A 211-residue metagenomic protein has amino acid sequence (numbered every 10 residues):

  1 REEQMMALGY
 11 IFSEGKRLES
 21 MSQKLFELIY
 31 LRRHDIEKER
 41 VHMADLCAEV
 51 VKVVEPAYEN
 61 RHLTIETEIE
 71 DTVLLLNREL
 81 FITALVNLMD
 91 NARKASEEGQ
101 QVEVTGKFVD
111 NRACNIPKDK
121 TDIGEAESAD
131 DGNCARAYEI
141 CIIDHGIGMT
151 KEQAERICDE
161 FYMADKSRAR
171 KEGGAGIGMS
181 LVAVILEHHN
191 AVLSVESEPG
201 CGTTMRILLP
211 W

Functional and structural regions predicted by a protein language model:
S13-L18: Short alpha-helical segment of the dimerization/phosphotransfer core of two-component systems
R32-K38, I69, V73-N77: Conserved micro-motifs of the catalytic ATP-binding
E37-K52, G106-F108: A conserved beta-strand-to-alpha-helix junction within the catalytic ATP-binding
A57-E66: Short conserved segments within the C-terminal catalytic ATPase subdomain
A92-R93: Short helix-loop "hinge" at the ATP-lid/N-box region of the Bergerat-fold HATPase_c
A137, M149-M163: Short conserved segment of the HATPase_c
N190-A191: Conserved glycine-rich
